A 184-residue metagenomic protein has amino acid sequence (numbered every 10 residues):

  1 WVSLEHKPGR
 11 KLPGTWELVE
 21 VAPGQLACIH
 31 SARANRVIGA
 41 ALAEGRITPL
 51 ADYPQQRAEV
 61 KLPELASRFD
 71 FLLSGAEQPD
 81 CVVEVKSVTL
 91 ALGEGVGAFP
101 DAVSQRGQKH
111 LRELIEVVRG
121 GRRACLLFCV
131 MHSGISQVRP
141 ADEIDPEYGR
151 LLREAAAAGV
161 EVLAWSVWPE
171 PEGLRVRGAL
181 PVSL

Functional and structural regions predicted by a protein language model:
W1, P79, R123-C125, E161: Residues at the starts of beta-strands that form the adenosine-phosphate
W1-G9, S166-V167: Flexible glycine-rich surface loops and low-complexity tracts that mediate binding to linear polymers
K7-V19: Short, Lys/Arg- and Gly-enriched loop/turn segments at beta-strand edges
V19-H30, E94-S104: Short histidine-centered catalytic/ligand-binding loop motif
Q25-A32, V37, A43-L90, K109 (+3 more regions): Active-site metal-binding core of divalent-cation-utilizing nuclease and nuclease-like domains
K86, L92-Q105, R112-I144, S166: Nucleic-acid nuclease catalytic cores
H132-L184: Domain-level recognition of nuclease-like catalytic cores that cleave nucleotide substrates
